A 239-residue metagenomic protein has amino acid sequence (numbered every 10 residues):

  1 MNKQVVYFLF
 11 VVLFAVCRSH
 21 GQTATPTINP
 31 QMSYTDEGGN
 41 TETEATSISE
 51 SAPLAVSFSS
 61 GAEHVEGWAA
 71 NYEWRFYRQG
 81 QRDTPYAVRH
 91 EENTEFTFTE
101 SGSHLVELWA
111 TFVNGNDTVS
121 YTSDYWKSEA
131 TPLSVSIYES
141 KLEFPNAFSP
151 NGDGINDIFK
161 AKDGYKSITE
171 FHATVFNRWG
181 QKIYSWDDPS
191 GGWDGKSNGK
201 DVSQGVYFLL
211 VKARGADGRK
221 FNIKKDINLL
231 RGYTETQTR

Functional and structural regions predicted by a protein language model:
M1-T27: Bacterial Sec-dependent N-terminal signal peptides
S19-P53, E235-R239: Sec-dependent signal peptide cleavage junction
A45-I48, A52, S57-S59, L133-R239: Short loop/turn motifs at secondary-structure boundaries
H64-A69, S167-I168: Extracellular acidic loop/turn motifs
A69-F96: Surface-exposed, flexible coil segments in extracellular/virion-facing regions
H90-E100, V113-N114, G191-V202: Signal that preferentially marks extracellular ectodomain short beta-strand elements of beta-sandwich modules
G102-V106, G205-Y207: Exposed beta-strand face motif in extracellular beta-rich ectodomains
T111-S123, R214-G218: Short, solvent-exposed loop/turn segments at the edges of extracellular beta-sandwich modules
